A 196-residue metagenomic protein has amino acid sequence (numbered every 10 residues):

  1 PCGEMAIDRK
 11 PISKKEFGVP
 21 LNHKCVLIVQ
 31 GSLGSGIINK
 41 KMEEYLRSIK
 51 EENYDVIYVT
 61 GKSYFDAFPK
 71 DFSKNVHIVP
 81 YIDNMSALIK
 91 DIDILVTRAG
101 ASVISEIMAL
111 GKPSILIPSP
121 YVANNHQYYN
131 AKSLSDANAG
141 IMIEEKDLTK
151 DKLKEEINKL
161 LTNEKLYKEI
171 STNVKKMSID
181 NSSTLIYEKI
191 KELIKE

Functional and structural regions predicted by a protein language model:
P1, I117-P120, I143-D147: Short beta->alpha connector loops at strand-helix junctions that form conserved, small/polar/Pro-enriched
P1-D8: Donor nucleotide-sugar binding/catalytic pocket of nucleotide-sugar-dependent glycosyltransferases
P11-K15, V19-T97, Y128-K132, I143-K152: Donor-nucleotide binding loops and adjacent catalytic segments primarily of GT-B fold Leloir glycosyltransferases
K90-I92, E106-I117, A137: Conserved donor-binding/catalytic loop of nucleotide-activated donor transferases
T97, P113-N124: Short hydrophobic beta-strand element within catalytic cores of glycosyltransferases and related nucleotide-activated
A137, I141-E144, L148-K165: C-terminal "capping" alpha-helix adjacent to the active site of nucleotide-linked donor transferases in cell-envelope
K159, L166-D180: A short, well-ordered alpha-helix in the C-terminal region of glycosyltransferases
I179-E196: C-terminal alpha-helical cap of glycosyltransferases
